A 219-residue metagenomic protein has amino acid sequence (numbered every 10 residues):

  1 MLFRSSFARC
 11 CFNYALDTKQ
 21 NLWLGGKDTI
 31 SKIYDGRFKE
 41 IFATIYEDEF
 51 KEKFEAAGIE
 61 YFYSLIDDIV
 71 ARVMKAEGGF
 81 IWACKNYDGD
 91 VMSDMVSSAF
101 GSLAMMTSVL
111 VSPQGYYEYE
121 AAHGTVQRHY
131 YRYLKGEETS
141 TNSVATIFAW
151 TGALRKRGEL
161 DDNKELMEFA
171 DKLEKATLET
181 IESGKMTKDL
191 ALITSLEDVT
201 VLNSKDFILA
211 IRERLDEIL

Functional and structural regions predicted by a protein language model:
R4-A8, L160-N163, M167, D171-L219: Glycine-rich phosphate/pyrophosphate-binding loop and the adjoining helix
R4-S64: Glycine-rich phosphate/diphosphate-binding loop of Rossmann-like nucleotide-binding domains
S5, R9-F12, K39-A43, E47 (+4 more regions): Predominant activation on well-ordered alpha-helical scaffold segments within soluble catalytic domains
T18-G26, F50-Y63, G158-A170, T180-L192: Flexible, glycine/charged-enriched surface loops at secondary-structure junctions
I30, Y133-E138, G152-G158, I193-T200 (+1 more regions): Glycine-rich phosphate/diphosphate-binding loops and the adjacent beta-loop-alpha structural elements that coordinate
K32-A43, V73-F80, Y87, S97 (+2 more regions): Short glycine/threonine-rich loop-to-helix capping motif typified by GTGT followed within a few residues by an Asp-Pro
S64-V73: Glycine-rich oxoanion-binding loops at beta->alpha junctions
V73-K172, E179-S183: Glycine-rich phosphate/nucleotide-binding loop
